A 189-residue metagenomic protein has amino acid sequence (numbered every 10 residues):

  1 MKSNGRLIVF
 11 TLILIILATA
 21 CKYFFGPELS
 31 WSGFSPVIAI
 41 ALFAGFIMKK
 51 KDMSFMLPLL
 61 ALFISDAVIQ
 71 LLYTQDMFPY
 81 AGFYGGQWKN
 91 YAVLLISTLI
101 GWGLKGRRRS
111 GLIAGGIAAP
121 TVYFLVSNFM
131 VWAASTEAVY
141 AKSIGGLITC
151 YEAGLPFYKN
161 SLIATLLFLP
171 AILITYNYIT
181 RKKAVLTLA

Functional and structural regions predicted by a protein language model:
M1-S3, K182-A189: Short, charged juxtamembrane terminal tails flanking transmembrane helices
K2-M48, D52-L57: Hydrophobic transmembrane alpha-helices
I8-I13, D52-M56, W88-A92, I113-I117 (+1 more regions): Hydrophobic alpha-helical transmembrane segments
I15-F24, L59-L72, P120-F129: Aromatic-anchored segments of alpha-helical transmembrane domains
A20, F43-K51, I96-R108, I174-K183: Structural signal for the C-terminal ends of transmembrane alpha-helices and the immediately following loop
W31-A44, V68, Q87-I96, I163 (+1 more regions): Membrane-embedded alpha-helical segments of multi-pass membrane proteins, especially the transmembrane helices
Q75-F124: Short helix-perturbing small/polar motifs within transmembrane alpha-helices
R107-R181: Membrane-embedded alpha-helical hairpins and interfacial helices in multi-pass inner-membrane proteins
